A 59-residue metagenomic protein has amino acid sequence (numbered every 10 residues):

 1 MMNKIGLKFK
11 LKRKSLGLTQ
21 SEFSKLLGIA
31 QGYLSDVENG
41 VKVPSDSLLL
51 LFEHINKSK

Functional and structural regions predicted by a protein language model:
M1-K14: A short, Lys/Arg-rich alpha-helix, primarily the initiator
M2, L16-G17, L26, S45: Short linear sequence motifs
R13, S24, E53: The alpha-helix within a helix-turn-helix
G17-S35: Short alpha-helical DNA-recognition segment
G28, S45-K59: DNA major-groove recognition helix of helix-turn-helix/homeodomain DNA-binding modules
